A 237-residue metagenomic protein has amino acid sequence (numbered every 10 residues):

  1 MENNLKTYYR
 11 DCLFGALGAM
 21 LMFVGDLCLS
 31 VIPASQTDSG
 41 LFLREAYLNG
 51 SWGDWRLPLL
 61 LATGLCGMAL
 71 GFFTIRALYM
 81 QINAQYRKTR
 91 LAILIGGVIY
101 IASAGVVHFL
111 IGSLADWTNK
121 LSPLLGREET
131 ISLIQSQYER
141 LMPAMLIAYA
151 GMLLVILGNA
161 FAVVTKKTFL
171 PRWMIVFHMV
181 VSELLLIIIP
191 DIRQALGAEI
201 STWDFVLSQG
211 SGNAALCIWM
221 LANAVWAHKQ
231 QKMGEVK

Functional and structural regions predicted by a protein language model:
E2-V236: Hydrophobic, aromatic-enriched alpha-helical segments typical of multi-pass transmembrane helices
